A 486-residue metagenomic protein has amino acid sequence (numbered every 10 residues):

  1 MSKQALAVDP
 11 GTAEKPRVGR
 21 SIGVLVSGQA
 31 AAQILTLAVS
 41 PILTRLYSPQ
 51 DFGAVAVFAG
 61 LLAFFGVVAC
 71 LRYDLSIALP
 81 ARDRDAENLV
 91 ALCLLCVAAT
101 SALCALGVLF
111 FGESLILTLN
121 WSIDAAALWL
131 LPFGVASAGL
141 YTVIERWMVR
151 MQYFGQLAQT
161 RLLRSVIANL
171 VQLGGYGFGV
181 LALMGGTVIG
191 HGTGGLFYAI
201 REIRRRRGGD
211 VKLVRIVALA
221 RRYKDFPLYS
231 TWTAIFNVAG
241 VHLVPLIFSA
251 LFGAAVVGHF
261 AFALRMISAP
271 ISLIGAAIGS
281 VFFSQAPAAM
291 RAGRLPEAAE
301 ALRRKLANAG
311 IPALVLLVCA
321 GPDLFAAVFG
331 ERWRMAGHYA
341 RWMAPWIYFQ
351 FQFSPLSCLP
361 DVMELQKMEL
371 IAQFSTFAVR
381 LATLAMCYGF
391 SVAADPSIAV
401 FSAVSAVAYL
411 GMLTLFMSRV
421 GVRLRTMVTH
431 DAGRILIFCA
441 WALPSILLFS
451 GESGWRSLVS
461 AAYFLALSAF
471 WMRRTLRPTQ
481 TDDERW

Functional and structural regions predicted by a protein language model:
M1-A7, A30, I34-L37, L71 (+6 more regions): Alpha-helical transmembrane segments of multi-pass membrane transport and lipid-handling proteins
S2-E14, V18, G155, M184 (+4 more regions): Interhelical loop/hinge segments that connect adjacent transmembrane helices in multipass membrane
S2-L6, E14-L71, T100-S101, A105-G112 (+6 more regions): Signature of the first transmembrane helix
G19, A78-D85, S137-L163, G174 (+2 more regions): Membrane-interface junctions at transmembrane-helix termini in multi-pass inner-membrane proteins
S21-T36, R164, L183-Y198, E202-R206 (+3 more regions): Transmembrane helical elements of multi-pass membrane transporters/channels
V67-D85, V149-R150, A263, I267-R303 (+1 more regions): Helix-loop junctions and terminal segments of transmembrane helices in multi-pass membrane transport/translocation
G107, F111, S375-R380, V400 (+2 more regions): Transmembrane alpha-helical segments of multi-pass transport proteins
A125-P132, A158-R207, F226, L264 (+4 more regions): Hydrophobic alpha-helical transmembrane segments
